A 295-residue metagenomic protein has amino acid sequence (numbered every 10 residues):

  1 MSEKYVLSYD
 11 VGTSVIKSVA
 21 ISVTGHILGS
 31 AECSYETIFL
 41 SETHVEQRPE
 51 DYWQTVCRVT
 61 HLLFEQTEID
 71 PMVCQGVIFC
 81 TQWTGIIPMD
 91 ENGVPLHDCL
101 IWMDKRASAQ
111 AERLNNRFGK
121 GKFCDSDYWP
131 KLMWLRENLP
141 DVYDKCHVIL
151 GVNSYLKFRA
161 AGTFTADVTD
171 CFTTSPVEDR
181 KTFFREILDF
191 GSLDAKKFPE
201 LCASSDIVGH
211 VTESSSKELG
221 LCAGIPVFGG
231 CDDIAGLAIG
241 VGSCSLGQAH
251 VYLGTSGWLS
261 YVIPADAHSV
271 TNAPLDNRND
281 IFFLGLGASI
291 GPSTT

Functional and structural regions predicted by a protein language model:
M1-H97, K145-C146, S216-K217, L221-G229: N-terminal glycine/serine-rich phosphate-binding loop of ATP-dependent small-molecule kinases, especially carbohydrate
V11-T13, K120-I234: Gly/Ser/Thr-rich active-site cleft segment
G29-E32, S204-E218, V262-L275: Acidic-glycine-rich active-site phosphate/pyrophosphate-binding loop
R48-T55, E112, G119-C124: Short, solvent-exposed cationic patches
W53-C57, H61, S108, E112 (+2 more regions): Generic alpha-helical structural signal
I86-E91, P95-A111, C146, L150-F184 (+1 more regions): Glycine-rich phosphate-binding loop of actin/hexokinase-like ATP-binding domains
